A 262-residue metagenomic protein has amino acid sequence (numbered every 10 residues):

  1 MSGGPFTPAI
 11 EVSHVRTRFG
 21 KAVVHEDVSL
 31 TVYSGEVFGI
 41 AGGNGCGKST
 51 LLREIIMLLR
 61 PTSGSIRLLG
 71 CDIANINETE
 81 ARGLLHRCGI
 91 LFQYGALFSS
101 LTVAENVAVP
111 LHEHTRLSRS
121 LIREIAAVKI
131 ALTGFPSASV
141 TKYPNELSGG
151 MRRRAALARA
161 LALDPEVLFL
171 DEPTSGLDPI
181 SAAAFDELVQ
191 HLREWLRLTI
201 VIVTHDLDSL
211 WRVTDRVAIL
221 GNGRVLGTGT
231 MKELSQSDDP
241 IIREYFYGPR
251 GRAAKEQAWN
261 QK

Functional and structural regions predicted by a protein language model:
A41-G43: The feature captures the beta-strand-to-loop junction immediately N-terminal to the Walker
I56: Helix-to-loop junction immediately C-terminal to a conserved catalytic motif
D72, S120-A138: Conserved ABC ATPase "signature" region
Y143-L147, M151: Conserved ABC ATPase signature
D164: Conserved catalytic motifs of ABC-family nucleotide-binding domains
L168-D171: Catalytic Walker B motif of ABC-type/P-loop ATPase nucleotide-binding domains
